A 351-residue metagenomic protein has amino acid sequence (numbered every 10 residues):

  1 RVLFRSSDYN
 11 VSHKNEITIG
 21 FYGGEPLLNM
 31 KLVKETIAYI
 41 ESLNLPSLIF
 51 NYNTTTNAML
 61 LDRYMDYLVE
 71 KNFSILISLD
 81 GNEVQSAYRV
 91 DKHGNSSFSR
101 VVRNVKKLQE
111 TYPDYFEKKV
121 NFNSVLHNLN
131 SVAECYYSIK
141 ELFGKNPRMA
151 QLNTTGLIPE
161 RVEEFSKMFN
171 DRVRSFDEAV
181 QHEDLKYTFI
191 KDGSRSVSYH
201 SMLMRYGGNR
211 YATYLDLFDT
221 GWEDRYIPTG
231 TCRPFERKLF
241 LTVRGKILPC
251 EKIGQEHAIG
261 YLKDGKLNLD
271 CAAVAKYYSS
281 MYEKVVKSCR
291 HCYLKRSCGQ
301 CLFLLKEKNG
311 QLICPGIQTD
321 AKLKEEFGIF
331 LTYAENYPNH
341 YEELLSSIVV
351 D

Functional and structural regions predicted by a protein language model:
V2-L3: Short, small-residue-biased leader/transition segments that mark boundaries at the very start of proteins
S6-G20, N29-G156: Radical SAM/AdoMet-radical enzyme domain recognition
N15-I17, F235, R244: Exposed loop/turn and edge beta-strand positions of beta-sandwich/beta-sheet ligand-binding modules
Y22-G24: Glycine-rich beta-strand-to-loop/alpha-helix junction loops that act as flexible
N53-T55, D224, K276: Short, flexible loop segments at the rims of nucleotide/cofactor-binding pockets, characterized by
D80, K238, E251: Conserved acidic functional residues
Y88-G230, P234, F240-V243, A258: Radical SAM enzyme [4Fe-4S]-AdoMet core and its adjacent flexible, acidic and glycine-rich loops/tails across
T229, K246-I247, K252-D351: Flexible mid-to-C-terminal extensions adjoining Fe-S/redox cofactors in radical SAM and related proteins
